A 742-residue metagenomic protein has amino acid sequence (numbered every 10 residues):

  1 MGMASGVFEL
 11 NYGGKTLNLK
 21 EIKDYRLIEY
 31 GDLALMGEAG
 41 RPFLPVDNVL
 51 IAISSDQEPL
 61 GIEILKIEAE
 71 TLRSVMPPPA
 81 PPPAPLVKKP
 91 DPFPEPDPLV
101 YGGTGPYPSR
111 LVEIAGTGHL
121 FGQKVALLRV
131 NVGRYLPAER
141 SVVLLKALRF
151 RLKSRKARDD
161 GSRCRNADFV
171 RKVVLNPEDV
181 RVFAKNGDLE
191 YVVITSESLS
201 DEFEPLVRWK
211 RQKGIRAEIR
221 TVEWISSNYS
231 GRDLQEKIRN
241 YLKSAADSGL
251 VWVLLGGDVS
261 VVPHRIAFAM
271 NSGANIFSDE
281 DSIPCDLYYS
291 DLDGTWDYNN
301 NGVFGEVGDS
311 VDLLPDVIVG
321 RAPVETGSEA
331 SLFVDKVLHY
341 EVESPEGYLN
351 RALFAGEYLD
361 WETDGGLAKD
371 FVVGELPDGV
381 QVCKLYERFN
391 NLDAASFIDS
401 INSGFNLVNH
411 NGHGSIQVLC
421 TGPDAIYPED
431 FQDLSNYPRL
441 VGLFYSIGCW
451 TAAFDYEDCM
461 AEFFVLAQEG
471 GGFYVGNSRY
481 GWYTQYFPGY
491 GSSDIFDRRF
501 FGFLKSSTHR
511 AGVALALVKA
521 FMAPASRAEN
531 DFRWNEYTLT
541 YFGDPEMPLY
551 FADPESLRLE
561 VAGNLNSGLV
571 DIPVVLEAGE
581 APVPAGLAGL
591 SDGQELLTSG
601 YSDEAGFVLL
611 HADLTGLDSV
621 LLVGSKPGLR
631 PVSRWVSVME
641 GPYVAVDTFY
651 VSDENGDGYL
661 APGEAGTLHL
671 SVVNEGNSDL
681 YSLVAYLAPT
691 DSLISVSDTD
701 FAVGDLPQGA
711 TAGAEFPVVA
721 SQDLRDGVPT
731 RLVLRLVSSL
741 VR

Functional and structural regions predicted by a protein language model:
M1-W635: Cysteine-dependent hydrolase recognition
P554-V561, M639-P662: Low-complexity, acidic Ser/Thr/Pro/Gly-rich terminal tails and inter-domain linkers that flank the onset of structured
G568-D571, P662-H669, A712-A714, V728-T730: Short, solvent-exposed loop/turn segments enriched in Ser/Thr/Gly
P582-P584, N677-L683: Short acidic/proline- and small/hydrophobic-mixed sequence motifs that coincide with surface turns and coil-to-beta
S599-L609, S695-L724: Intrinsically disordered, low-complexity Pro/Gly/Ser/Thr-rich segments with frequent PxxP/GP/PP motifs and embedded
T615-S619, A665, R725-R731: Extracellular Ig-like/FN3 beta-sandwich strand-entry sites
G624-E640, V719-R742: Terminal connector regions
V672-G676: Asparagine-centered strand-capping/turn motif at beta-strand->loop junctions
